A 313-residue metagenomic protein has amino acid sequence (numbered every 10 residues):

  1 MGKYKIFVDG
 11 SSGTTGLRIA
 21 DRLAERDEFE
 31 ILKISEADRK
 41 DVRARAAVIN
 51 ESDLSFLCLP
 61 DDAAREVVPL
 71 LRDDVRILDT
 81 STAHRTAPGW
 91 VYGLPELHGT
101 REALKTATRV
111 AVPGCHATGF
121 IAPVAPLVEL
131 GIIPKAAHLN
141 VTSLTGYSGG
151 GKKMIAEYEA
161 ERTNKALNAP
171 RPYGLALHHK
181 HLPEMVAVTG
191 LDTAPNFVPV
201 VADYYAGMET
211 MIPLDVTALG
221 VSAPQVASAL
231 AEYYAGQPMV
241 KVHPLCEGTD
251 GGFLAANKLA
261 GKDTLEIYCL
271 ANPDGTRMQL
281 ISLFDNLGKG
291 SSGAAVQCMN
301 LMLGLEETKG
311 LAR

Functional and structural regions predicted by a protein language model:
M1-Y173, L270-P273, K309: N-terminal Rossmann-like NAD(P) cofactor-binding subdomain of oxidoreductases, focused on the glycine-rich
S12-A46, A137-H138, T142-S143, Y147-L280: C-terminal substrate-binding/catalytic lobe of Rossmann-fold NAD(P)-dependent oxidoreductases
R18, R22, E66, A122-P126 (+4 more regions): Alpha-helical scaffold segments in soluble metabolic enzymes
L97-E102, R109, K152, H178-K180 (+3 more regions): Short capping/connector residues at structural and topological boundaries
C115, A218, N286: Residue-level signal for short, function-critical loop segments
G119-F120, S222, G290-S291: Secondary-structure boundary/capping motif
P126-L130, D215, C298-L305: Active-site catalytic microenvironments for nucleophilic, acid-base chemistry
T264-R313: NAD(P)-dependent Rossmann-like dehydrogenase/reductase catalytic/cofactor-binding core
